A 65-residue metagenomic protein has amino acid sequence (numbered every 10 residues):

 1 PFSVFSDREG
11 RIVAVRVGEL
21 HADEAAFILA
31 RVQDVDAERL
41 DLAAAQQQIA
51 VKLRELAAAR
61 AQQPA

Functional and structural regions predicted by a protein language model:
P1-A65: Thiol-/selenol-based redox modules, centered on thioredoxin-like and closely related oxidoreductase domains
